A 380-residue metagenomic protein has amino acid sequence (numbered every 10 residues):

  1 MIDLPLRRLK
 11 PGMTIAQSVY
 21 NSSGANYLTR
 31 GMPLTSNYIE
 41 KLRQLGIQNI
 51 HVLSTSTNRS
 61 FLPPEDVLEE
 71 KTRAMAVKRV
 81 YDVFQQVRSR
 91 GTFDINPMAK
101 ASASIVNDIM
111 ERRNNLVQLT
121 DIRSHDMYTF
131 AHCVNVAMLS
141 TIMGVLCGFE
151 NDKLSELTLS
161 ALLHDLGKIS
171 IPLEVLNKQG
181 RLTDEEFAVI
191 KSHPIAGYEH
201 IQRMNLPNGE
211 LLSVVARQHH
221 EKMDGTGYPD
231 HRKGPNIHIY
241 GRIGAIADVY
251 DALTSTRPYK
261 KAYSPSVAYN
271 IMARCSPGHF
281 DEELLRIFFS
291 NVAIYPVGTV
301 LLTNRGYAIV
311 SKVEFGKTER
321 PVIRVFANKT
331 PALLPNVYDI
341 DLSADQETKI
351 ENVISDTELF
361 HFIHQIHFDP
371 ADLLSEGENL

Functional and structural regions predicted by a protein language model:
M1-K100, A262-L380: Terminal helices and disordered tails flanking the catalytic cores of nucleotide-processing hydrolases
V19, V175-L176, L182, M223-Y228 (+1 more regions): Short clusters of hydrophobic/aromatic residues that line enzyme substrate/ligand-binding pockets
G24-Y27, M127, D184, G227-Y228: Short, contiguous strand/loop micro-motifs
T55-K191, I195, E199-L212: Acidic/His-rich, divalent-metal-binding segments that scaffold phosphate/diphosphate chemistry
V136, L157-S170, A188-E199, R203-L285 (+3 more regions): Alpha-helical scaffolding flanking metal-ion-dependent phosphate/phosphodiester catalytic sites
